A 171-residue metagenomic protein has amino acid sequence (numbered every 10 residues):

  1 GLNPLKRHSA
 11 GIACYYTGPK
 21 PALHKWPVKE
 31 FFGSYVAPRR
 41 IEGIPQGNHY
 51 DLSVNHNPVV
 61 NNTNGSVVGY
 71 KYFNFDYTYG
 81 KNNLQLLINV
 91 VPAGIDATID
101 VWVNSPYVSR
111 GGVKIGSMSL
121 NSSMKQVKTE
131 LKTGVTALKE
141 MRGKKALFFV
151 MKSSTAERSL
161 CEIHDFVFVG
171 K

Functional and structural regions predicted by a protein language model:
G1-K171: Extracytoplasmic
